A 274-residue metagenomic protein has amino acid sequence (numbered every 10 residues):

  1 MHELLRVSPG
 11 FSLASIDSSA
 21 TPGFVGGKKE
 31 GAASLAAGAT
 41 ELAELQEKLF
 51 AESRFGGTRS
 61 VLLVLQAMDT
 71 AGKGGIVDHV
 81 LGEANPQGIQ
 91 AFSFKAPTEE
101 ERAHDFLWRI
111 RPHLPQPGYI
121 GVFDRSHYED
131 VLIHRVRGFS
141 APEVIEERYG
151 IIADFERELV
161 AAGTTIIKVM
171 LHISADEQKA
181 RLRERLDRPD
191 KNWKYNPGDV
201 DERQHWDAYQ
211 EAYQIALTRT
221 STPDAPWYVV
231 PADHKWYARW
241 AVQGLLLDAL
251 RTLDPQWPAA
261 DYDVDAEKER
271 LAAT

Functional and structural regions predicted by a protein language model:
M1-E41: Charged, amphipathic alpha-helical linker segments immediately N-terminal to NTP-binding catalytic cores
G23-A37, I89-E147: Conserved nucleotide-sensing/catalytic segment adjacent to the nucleotide-binding pocket in NTP-handling enzymes
E44-R54: Pre-Walker A adenine-sensing motif
G56-L63, P117-G118, A225-P226: Pre-Walker A (Motif I) flank of P-loop NTPase domains
L63-L81: Glycine-rich phosphate-binding P-loop
K73, E100-A103, E129-R135, A161 (+2 more regions): Switch/connector loops and helix/strand junctions flanking conserved nucleotide-binding motifs in nucleotide-processing
I133-I151, L159-E211, P258-D265, A272: A glycine- and Lys/Arg-enriched "phosphate-lid" helix/loop adjacent to the NTP-binding pocket of small-molecule kinases
E211-Q214, T218-T274: NTP-dependent small-molecule kinase module
